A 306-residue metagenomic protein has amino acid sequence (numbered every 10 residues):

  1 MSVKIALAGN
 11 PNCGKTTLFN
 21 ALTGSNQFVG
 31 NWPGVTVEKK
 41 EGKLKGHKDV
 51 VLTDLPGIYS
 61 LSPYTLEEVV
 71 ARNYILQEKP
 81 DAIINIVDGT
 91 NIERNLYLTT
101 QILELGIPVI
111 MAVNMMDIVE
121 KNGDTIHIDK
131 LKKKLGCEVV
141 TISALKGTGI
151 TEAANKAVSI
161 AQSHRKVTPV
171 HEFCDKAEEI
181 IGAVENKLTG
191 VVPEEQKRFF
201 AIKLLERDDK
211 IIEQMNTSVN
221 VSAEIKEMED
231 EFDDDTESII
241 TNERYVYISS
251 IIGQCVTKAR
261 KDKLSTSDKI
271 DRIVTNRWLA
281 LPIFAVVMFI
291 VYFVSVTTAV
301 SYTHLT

Functional and structural regions predicted by a protein language model:
M1-T53: Conserved G1/Walker A P-loop phosphate-binding module
W32-A82: Switch I (G2) and immediately adjacent beta-strands of P-loop GTPase domains
Y74-E78, A82-E138: Conserved C-terminal guanine-recognition region of P-loop GTPase G domains, centered on the G4
I110, E120-R260: Alpha-helical transmembrane helix bundles of large polytopic membrane transport and channel proteins
A259-R272: Cytosolic juxtamembrane amphipathic/interface segments immediately preceding and feeding into a transmembrane helix
D262, V274-F284: Membrane-interface helix starts
F284-F293: Hydrophobic core segments of alpha-helical transmembrane domains in multi-pass membrane transport and ion-translocation
T303-T306: Conserved small/polar residues in nucleotide/adenosyl-binding loops
